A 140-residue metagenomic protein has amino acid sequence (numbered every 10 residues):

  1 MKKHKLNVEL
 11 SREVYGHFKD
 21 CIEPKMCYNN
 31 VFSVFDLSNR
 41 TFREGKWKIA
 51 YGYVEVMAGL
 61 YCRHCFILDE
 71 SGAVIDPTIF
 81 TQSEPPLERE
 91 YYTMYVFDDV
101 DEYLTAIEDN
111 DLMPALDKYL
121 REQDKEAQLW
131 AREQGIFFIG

Functional and structural regions predicted by a protein language model:
M1-G140: A structural boundary/capping signal
